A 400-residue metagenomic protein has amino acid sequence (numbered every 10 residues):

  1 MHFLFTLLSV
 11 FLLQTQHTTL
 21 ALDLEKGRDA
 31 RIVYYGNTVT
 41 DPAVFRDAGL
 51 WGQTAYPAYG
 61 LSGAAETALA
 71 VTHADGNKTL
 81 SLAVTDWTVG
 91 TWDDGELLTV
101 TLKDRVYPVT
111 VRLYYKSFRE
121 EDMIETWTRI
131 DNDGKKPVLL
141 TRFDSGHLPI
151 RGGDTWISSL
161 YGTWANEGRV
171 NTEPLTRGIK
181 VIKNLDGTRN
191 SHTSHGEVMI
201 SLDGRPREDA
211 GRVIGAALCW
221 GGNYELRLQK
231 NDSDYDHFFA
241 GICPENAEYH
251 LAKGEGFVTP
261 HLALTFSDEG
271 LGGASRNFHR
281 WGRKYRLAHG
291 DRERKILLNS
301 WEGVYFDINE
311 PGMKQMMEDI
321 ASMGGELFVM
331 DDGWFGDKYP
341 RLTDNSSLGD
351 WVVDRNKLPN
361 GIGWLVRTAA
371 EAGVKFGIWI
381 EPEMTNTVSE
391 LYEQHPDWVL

Functional and structural regions predicted by a protein language model:
H2-S9: Sec-dependent N-terminal signal peptides
V10, W127, P137, G256-V258 (+3 more regions): Beta-sheet entry/capping signal
V10-A21, R28-Q229, E245: Polysaccharide-binding surfaces and accessory modules of carbohydrate-active proteins
L13-L24, R28-D41, D47-L50, Y59 (+3 more regions): N-terminal structural segment of carbohydrate-active enzymes
H17, V71, T79-L82, Y249-D268: Short Pro-Gly-centered flexible turn/kink motifs
F118, T265-K295, E302: Terminal connector regions
D234-C243: Short, structured beta-strand/loop micro-motifs enriched in basic residues and often containing a Trp
H289-L400: Aromatic-lined carbohydrate-binding/catalytic grooves of carbohydrate-active enzymes
